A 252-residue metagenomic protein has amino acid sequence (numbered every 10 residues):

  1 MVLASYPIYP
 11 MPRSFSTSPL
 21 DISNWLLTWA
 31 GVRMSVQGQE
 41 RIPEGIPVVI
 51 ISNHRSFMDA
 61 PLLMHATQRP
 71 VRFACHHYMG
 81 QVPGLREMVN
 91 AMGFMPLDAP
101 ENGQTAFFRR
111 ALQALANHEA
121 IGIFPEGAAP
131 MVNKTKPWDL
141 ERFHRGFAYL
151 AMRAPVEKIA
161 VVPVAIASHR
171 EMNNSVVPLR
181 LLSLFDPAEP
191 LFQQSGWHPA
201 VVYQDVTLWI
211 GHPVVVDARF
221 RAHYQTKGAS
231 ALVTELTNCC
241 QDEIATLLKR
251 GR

Functional and structural regions predicted by a protein language model:
A4-G31, V82-M92, N174-Y203: Alpha-helical membrane-targeting segments
T17, I22-H54: Helix-to-loop junction immediately C-terminal to a conserved catalytic motif
V32, N53, Y78, E101-T105 (+2 more regions): A conditional alpha-helix N-cap/helix-loop micro-motif detector
E44-N102: Catalytic core of membrane glycerolipid acyltransferases/transacylases, capturing the structured, soluble-facing
I46-S52, E119-P125, I159: Generic beta-sheet signal
A114-A148: Catalytic-site beta-strand/loop segments enriched in glycine and acidic/polar residues
T135-Y224: A cross-family acyltransferase "interaction/gating" segment
Y203-D205, P213-R252: Charged, low-complexity C-terminal accessory regions
